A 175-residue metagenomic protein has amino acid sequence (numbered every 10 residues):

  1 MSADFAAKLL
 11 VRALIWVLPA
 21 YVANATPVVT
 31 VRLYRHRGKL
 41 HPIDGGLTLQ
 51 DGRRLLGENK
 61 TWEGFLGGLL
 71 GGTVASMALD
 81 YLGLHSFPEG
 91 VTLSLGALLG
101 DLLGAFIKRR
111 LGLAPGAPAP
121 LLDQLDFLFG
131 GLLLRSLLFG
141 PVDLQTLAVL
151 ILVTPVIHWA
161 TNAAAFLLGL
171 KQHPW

Functional and structural regions predicted by a protein language model:
S2-S76, D80-S94, L98-L134, D143-W175: Interhelical loop and helix-boundary elements at the membrane-water interface of polytopic inner-membrane proteins
